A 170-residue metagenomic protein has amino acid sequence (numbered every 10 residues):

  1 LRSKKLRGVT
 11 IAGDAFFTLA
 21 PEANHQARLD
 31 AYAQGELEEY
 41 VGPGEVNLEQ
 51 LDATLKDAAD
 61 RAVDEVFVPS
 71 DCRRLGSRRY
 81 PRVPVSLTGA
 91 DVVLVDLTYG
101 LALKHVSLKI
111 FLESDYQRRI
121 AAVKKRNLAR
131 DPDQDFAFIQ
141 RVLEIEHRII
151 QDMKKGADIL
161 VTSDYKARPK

Functional and structural regions predicted by a protein language model:
L1-R7: A conserved segment at the C-terminal end of the G1
G8-T10, S107-F111, D158-L160: Conserved beta-strand scaffold positions in the cores of enzyme catalytic domains, especially in NTP/NDP-utilizing
V9-R78: Conserved nucleotide-sensing/catalytic segment adjacent to the nucleotide-binding pocket in NTP-handling enzymes
P21-H25, R119-A121, A167-K170: Short acidic, Gly/Pro-enriched loop/turn segments at secondary-structure junctions
T54-A58, K125-R130: Conserved AAA+ ATPase "sensor/coupling" helix adjacent to the nucleotide-binding pocket
S70-L75, T88, F136-R141: Short, flexible loop segments at the rims of nucleotide/cofactor-binding pockets, characterized by
R78-R126: ATP-dependent NMP and nucleoside kinases share a basic, alpha-helical "lid"
A129-K170: Small-molecule kinase domains that catalyze NTP-dependent phosphoryl transfer to phosphate-bearing small molecules
